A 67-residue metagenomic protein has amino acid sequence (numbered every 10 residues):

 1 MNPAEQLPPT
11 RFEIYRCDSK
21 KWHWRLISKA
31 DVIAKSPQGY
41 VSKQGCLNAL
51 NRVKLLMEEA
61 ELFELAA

Functional and structural regions predicted by a protein language model:
M1-W22, S36, Q44, R52-L56 (+1 more regions): Short N-terminal "domain-start" leader segments that mark the transition from disordered tails or signal peptides into
A30-D31: Residue-level signal for glycine
